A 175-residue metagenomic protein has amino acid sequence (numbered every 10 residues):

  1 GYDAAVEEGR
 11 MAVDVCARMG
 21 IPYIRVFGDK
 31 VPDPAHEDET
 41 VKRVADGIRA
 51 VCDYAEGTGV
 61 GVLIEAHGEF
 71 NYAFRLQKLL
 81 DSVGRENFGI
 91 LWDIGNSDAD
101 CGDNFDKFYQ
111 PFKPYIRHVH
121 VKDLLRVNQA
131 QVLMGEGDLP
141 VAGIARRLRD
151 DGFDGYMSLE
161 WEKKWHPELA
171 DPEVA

Functional and structural regions predicted by a protein language model:
G1-I90, D98-A99: Active-site acidic/histidine proton-transfer and metal-coordination neighborhood in alpha/beta enzyme cores
G57, Y72-A175: Histidine-acidic metal/acid-base catalytic patches
